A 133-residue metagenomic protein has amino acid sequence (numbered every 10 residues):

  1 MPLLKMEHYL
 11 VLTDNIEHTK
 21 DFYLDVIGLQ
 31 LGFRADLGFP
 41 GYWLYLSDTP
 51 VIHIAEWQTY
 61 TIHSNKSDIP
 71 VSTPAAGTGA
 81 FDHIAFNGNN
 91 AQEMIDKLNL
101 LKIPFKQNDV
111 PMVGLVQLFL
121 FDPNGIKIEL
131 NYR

Functional and structural regions predicted by a protein language model:
M1-H18, F81-I84: N-terminal beta-strand motif that seeds the catalytic metal site of vicinal oxygen chelate
M1-P2, I95-R133: Vicinal oxygen chelate
L10-L12, Y45, A85-N87, F121: Short hydrophobic/aromatic beta-strand micro-patches that form the beta-sheet surface supporting nucleotide- or nucleic
L12-I52, E56-W57: Core segments of cupin and vicinal oxygen chelate
H18, A91-I95: Short, conserved charged micro-motifs
G38, A80, G114: Exposed loop/turn and edge beta-strand positions of beta-sandwich/beta-sheet ligand-binding modules
I69-P74: Short, P/G- and charge-enriched loop/turn segments at secondary-structure junctions
G77-A91: Mid-chain, well-packed structural core segment of small domains
